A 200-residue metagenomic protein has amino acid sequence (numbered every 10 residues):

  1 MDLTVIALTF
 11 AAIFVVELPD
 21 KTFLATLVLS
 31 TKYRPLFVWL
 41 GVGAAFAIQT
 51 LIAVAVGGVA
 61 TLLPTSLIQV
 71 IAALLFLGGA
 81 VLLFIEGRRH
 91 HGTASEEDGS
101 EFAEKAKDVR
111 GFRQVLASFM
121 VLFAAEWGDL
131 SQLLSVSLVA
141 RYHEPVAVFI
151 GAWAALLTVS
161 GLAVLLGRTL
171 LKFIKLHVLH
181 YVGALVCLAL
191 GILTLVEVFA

Functional and structural regions predicted by a protein language model:
M1-L67, L134-A154: Juxtamembrane transmembrane-helix termini in multi-pass membrane transport proteins
L3, R34-A103, L166-F173, V182-L185: Membrane helix-loop-helix hairpins that form the core translocation module of multi-pass transporters
F14, L18, A47-I48, V81 (+3 more regions): Hydrophobic/aromatic residues within the transmembrane alpha-helices of Major Facilitator Superfamily
F23-L24, Q49-G57, V121, Q132-L133 (+2 more regions): Alpha-helical transmembrane segments and their lipid-water interface positions in multi-pass membrane proteins
R88-G92, R113, A117, L130-Q132 (+1 more regions): Short, structured loop/turn "capping" segments at alpha-beta junctions
G99-Q132, L138: Selected transmembrane alpha-helices and immediately adjacent juxtamembrane segments of polytopic inner-membrane
I192-A200: Juxtamembrane boundary at the C-terminal end of a transmembrane helix
